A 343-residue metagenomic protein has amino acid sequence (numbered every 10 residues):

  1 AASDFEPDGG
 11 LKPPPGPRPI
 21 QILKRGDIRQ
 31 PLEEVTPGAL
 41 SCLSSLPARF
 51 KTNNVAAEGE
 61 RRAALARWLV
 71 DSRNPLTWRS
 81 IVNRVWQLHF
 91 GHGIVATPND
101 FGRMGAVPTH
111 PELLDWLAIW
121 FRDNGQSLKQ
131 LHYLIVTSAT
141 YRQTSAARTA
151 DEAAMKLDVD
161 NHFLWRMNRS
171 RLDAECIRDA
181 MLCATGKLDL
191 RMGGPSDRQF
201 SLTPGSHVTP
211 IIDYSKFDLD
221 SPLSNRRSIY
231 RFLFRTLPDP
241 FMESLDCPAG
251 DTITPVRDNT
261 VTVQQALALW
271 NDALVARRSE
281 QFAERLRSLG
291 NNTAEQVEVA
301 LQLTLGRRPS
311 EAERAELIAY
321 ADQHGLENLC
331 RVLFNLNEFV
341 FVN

Functional and structural regions predicted by a protein language model:
A1-L223, P248, T252-R257, A273-E327 (+1 more regions): Primarily short, surface-exposed interaction patches in extracytoplasmic proteins
I229-Y230, S244-P248: C-terminal, charged and often intrinsically disordered regions of DNA end-processing helicases and nucleases
L237-L245: Active-site Gly/Thr loop motif
T260-V263: Terminal end segments
F339: Terminal recognition/anchoring or ligand-binding modules at protein termini
